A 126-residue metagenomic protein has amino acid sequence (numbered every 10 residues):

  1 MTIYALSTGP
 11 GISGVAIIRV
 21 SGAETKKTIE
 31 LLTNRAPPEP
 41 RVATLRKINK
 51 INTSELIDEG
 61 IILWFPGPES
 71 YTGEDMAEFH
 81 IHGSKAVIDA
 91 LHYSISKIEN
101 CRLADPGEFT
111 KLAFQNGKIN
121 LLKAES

Functional and structural regions predicted by a protein language model:
M1-S126: A glycine-rich (often HGG/GG-containing) alpha/beta subdomain
